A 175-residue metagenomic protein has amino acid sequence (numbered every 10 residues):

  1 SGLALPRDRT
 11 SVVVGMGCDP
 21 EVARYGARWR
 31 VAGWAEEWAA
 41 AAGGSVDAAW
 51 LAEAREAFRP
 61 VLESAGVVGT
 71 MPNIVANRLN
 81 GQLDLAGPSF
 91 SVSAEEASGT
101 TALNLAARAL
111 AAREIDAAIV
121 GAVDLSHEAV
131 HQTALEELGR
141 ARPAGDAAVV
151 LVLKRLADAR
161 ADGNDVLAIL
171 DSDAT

Functional and structural regions predicted by a protein language model:
S1-T175: Condensing-enzyme catalytic core of the thiolase-fold
